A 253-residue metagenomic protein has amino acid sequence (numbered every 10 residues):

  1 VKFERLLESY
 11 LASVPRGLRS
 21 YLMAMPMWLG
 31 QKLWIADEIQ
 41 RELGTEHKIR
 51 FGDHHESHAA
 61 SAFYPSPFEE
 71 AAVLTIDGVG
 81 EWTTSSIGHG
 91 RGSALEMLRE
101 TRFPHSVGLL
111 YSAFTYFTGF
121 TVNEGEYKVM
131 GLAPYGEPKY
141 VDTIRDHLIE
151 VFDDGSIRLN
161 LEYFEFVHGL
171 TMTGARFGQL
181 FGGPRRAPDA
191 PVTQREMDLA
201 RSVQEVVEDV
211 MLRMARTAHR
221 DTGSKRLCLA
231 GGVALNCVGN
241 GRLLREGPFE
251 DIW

Functional and structural regions predicted by a protein language model:
V1-W253: Short acidic/glycine-rich loops and adjacent helix/strand connectors that line catalytic pockets where negatively
